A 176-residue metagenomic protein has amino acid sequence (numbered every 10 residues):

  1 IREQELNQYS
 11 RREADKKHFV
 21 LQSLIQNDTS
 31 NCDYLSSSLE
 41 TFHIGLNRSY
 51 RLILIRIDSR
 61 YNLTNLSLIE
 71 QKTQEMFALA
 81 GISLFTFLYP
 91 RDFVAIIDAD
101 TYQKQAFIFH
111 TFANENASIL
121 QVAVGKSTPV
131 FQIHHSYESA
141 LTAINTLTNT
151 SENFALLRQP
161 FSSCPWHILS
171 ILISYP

Functional and structural regions predicted by a protein language model:
E3-N7, R11-P176: Cytosolic nucleotide-utilizing catalytic cores of signal-transduction proteins
